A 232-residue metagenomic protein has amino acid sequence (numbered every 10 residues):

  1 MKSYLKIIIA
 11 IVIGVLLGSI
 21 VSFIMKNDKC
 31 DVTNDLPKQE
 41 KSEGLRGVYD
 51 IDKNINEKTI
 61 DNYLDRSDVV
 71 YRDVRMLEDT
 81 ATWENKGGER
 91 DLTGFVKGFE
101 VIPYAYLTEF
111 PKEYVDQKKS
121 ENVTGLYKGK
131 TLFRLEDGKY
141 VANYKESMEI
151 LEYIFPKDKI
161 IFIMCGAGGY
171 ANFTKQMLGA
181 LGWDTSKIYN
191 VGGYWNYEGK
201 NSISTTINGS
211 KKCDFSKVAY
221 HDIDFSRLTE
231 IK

Functional and structural regions predicted by a protein language model:
Y4-N54, L77-F162, G166-K232: Rhodanese-like catalytic fold shared by cysteine-dependent sulfurtransferases and DSP/PTP-type phosphatases
E57-S67: A short acidic-Thr-Gly-centered motif at the start of a beta-strand
R66-V69, D158-I160: A general structural motif
Y71-D73: Structural scaffold elements adjacent to functional motifs in cytosolic proteins
